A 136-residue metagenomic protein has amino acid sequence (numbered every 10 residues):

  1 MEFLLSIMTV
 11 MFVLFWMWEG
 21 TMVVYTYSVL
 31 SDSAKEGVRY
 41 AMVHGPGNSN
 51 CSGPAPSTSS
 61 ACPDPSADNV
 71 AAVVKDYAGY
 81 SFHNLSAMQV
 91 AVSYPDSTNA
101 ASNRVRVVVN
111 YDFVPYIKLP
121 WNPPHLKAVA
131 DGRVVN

Functional and structural regions predicted by a protein language model:
M1-A71: Alpha-helical assembly-interface signal, strongest on the long, hydrophobic N-terminal helix that forms
N48, V108-N136: Low-complexity, S/T/G/P-rich flexible repeat/linker segments used as non-globular hinges and stalks within
N69-G79: Short, non-transmembrane alpha-helical segments in secretory-pathway proteins
A78-M88: Short secondary-structure junctions
L85, S102-R104, H125-K127: Extracytoplasmic
A87-A100: Short amphipathic beta-strand and strand-loop transition segments with alternating hydrophobic
T98-N103, N136: A short, structured loop/turn motif at beta-sheet edges
